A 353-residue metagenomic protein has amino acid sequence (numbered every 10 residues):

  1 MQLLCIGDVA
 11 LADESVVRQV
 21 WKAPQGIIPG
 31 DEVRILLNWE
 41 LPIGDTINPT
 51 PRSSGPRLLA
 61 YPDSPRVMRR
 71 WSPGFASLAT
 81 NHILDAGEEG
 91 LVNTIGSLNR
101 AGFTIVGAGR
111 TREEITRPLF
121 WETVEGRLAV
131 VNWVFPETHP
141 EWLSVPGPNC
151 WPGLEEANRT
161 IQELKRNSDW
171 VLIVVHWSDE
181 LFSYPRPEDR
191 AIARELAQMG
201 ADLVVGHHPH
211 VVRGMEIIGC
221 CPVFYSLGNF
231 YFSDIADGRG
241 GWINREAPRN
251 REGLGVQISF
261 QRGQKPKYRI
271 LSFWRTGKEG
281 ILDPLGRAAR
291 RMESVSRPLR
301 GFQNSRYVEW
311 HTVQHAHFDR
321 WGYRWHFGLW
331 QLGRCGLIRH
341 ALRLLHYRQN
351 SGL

Functional and structural regions predicted by a protein language model:
M1-R66, R159: N-terminal active-site segment of His-dependent metallophosphoesterases
A12-E14, I43-T46, N81-I95, R112-R117 (+4 more regions): Active-site environment of divalent metal-dependent phosphoester hydrolases
E14-G26, L58-L59, E122-V174, A191: Binuclear metal-dependent hydrolase catalytic cores centered on His/Asp/Glu-rich metal-binding motifs
R34, N38-G44, T80, I161-Y184: Short acidic, glycine-rich surface-loop motifs adjacent to enzyme active sites
T46-R69, W170-D202: Active-site-proximal segments of metal-dependent phosphoesterases and phosphodiesterases across multiple
R69-W71, F75-P148: Extended active-site neighborhood of metal-dependent phosphoesterases/phosphodiesterases
P73-F75, P187-L254: Conserved beta-sheet core of the metallophosphoesterase superfamily
C150-W151, W242-L353: A short C-terminal boundary segment appended to hydrolase-like catalytic domains
